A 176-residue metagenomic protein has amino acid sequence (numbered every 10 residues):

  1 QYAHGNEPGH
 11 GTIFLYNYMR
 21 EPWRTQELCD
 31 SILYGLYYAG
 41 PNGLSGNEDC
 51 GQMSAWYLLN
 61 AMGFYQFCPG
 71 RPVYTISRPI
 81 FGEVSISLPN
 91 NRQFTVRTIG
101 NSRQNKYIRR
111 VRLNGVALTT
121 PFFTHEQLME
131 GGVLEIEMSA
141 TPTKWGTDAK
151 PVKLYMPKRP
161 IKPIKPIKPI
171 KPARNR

Functional and structural regions predicted by a protein language model:
Q1-T95, G100, E126, V133: Active-site core of glycosidic bond-cleaving carbohydrate-active enzymes
Y38, C68-K162, K171-R176: Beta-rich accessory regions
